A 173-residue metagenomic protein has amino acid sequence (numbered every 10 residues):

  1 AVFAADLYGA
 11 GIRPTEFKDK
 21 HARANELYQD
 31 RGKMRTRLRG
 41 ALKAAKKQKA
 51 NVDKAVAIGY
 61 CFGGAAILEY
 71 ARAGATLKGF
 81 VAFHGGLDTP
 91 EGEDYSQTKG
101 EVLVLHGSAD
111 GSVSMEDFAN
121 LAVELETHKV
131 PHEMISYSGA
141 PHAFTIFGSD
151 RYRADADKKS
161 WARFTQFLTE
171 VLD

Functional and structural regions predicted by a protein language model:
A1-Q48, I146-G148: Serine-hydrolase catalytic machinery in alpha/beta-hydrolase-like enzymes
K49-Y60: Alpha/beta-hydrolase fold nucleophile elbow
A57-G59, F83, L105: Short beta-strand immediately N-terminal to the catalytic nucleophile in serine-hydrolase-like folds
G59-G63, I67: Gly/Ala-rich beta-loop-alpha elbow adjacent to hydrolase catalytic centers
T76-G86: A conserved short beta-strand
T98, V104-H106, D110: Short beta-strand/loop motif that positions the catalytic acidic residue of the alpha/beta-hydrolase fold
S112-D117: Conserved alpha/beta-hydrolase "acid-adjacent" motif
A119, E126-D173: C-terminal catalytic histidine-bearing segment of alpha/beta-hydrolase fold enzymes
